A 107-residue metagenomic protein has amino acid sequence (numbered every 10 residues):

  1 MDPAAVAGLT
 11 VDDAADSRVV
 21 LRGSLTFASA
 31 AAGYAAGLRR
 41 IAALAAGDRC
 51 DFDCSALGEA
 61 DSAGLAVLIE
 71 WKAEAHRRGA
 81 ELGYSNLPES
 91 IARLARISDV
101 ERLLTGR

Functional and structural regions predicted by a protein language model:
M1-A60, I69-R107: STAS-like cytosolic regulatory interaction modules
